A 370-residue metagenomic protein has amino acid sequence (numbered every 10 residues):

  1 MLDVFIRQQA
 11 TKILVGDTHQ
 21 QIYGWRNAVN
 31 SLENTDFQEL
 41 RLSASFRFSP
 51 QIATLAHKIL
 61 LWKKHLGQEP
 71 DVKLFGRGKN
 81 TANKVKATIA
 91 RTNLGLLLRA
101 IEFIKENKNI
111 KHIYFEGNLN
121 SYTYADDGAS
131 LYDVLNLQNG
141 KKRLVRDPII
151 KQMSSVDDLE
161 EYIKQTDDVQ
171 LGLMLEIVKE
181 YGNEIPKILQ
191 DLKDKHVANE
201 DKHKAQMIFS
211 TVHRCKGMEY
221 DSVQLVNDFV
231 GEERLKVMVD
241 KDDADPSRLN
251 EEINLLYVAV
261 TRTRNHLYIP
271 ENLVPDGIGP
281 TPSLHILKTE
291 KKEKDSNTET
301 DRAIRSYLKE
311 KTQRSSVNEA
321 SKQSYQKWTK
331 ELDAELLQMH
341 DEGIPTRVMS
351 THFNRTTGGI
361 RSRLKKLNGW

Functional and structural regions predicted by a protein language model:
M1-R77, A87-L98, E102-K105, Y114-D126 (+6 more regions): Conserved helicase motor core of SF1/SF2 NTP-dependent helicases
T81-I208, V212: Conserved helicase/translocase motor-coupling segment
K179-S210, K216-S222, N227-R302: C-terminal accessory regions
K311-A334: Short, Lys/Arg-enriched anionic-surface-contact patches
Q313-S316, L364-W370: Short, solvent-exposed alpha-helical "recognition" segments
G343-I344: Residue-level signal for the short linker/turn that defines the boundary of a DNA-recognition helix
V348-T351: Short alpha-helical "recognition helix" segments of helix-turn-helix
